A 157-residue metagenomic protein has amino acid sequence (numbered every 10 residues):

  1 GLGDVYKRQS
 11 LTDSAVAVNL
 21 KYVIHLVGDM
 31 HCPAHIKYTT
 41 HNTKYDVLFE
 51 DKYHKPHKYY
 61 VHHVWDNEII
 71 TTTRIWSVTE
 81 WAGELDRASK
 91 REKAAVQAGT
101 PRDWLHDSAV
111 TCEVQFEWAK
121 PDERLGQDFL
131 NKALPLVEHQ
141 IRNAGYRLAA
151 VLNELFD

Functional and structural regions predicted by a protein language model:
G1-Y6: Short, small-residue-biased leader/transition segments that mark boundaries at the very start of proteins
K7-R8, L26, M30, K55: Folded extracytoplasmic luminal domains of secretory or organellar precursors
K7-S10, L155: Secondary-structure edge/capping motif, primarily at the C-terminal ends of alpha-helices and the immediately following
D13-L20, K58, L134-I141, G145: Solvent-exposed, acidic/flexible segments
A15-D46: Active-site beta-strand/loop microenvironment that shapes enzyme catalytic pockets
V27-M30, A34, I69-T73, S89 (+1 more regions): Sec/Tat-exported extracytoplasmic proteins
L48-H139: An amphipathic alpha-helical core segment
L148: Divalent metal-coordination and catalytic microenvironments
